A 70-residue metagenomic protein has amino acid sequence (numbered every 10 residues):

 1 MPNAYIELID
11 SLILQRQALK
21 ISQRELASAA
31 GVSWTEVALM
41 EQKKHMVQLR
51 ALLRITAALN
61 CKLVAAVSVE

Functional and structural regions predicted by a protein language model:
M1-E7: A detector for short, charged/polar N-terminal pre-domain segments
P2, V67-E70: Short, charged, intrinsically disordered terminal tails
D10-S28, R54: Short basic helix-loop element that most often maps to the first helix and adjoining turn of HTH DNA-binding modules
S11, E36-L39, A51: Residue-level recognition of specific faces of alpha-helices
A27, A66-V67: Recognition helices and adjacent regulatory flanks at domain boundaries
G31-M46: Recognition helix of helix-turn-helix/homeodomain-like DNA-binding domains that insert into the DNA major groove
R50-A66: DNA major-groove recognition helix of helix-turn-helix/homeodomain DNA-binding modules
